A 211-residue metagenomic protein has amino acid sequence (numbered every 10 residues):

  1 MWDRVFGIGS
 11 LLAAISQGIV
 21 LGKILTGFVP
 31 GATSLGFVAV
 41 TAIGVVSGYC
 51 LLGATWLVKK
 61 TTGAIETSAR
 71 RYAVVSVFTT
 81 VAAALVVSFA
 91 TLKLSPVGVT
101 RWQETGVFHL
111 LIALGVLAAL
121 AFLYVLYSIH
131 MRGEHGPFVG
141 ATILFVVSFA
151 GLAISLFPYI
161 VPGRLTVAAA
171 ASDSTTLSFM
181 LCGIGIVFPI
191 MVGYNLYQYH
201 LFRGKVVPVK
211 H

Functional and structural regions predicted by a protein language model:
M1-P137, G151: Long, contiguous internal "core" modules enriched in hydrophobic/ aromatic residues
A42, I112-G115, S178-M191: Hydrophobic alpha-helical transmembrane segments
L52, L156, Q198: Divalent metal-coordination and catalytic microenvironments
F138-V147: Central hydrophobic cores of alpha-helical transmembrane segments in multi-pass integral membrane proteins
A153-G163: Membrane-interface helix-loop junctions at the exits of transmembrane helices
V161-M180: Short, membrane-exposed interhelical loops at transmembrane-helix boundaries
V167-A168, G185, Y194-N195, Y199-H211: Extramembrane terminal tails and long inter-domain/linker segments of multi-pass membrane proteins
